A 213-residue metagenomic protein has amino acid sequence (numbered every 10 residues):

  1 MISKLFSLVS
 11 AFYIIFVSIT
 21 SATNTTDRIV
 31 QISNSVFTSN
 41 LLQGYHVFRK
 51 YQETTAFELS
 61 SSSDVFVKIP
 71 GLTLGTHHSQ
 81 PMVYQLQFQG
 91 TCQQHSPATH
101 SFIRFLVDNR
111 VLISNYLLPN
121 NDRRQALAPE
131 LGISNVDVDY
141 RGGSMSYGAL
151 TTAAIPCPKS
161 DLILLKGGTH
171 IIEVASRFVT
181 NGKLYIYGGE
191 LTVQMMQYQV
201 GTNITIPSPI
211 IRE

Functional and structural regions predicted by a protein language model:
M1-F12: Classical eukaryotic N-terminal signal peptides for Sec-dependent ER targeting/secretion, especially the positively
I2, S18-E213: Extracellular jelly-roll beta-sandwich "head" domains, especially the C-terminal globular C1q domain
Y13-V17: Residue-level signal for alpha-helical transmembrane segments in multi-pass membrane proteins
